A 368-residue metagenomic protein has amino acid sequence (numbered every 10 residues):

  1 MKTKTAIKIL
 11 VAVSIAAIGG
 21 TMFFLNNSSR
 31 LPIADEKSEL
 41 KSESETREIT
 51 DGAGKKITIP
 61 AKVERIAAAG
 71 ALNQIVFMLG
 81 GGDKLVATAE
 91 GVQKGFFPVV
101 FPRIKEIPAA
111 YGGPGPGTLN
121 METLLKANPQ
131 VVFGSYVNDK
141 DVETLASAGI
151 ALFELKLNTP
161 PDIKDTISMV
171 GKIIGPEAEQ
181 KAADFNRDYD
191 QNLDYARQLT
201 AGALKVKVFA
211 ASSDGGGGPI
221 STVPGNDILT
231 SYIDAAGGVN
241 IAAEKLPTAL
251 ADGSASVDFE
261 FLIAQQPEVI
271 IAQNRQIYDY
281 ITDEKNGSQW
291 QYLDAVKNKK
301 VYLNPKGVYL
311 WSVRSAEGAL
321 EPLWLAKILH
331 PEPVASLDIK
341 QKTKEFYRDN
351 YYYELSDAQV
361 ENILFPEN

Functional and structural regions predicted by a protein language model:
K2-I75, A178-S213, V334-N368: Bacterial Sec-exported substrate-binding components of ABC uptake systems
R30, K164-A183, D194-A196, T200-A203 (+1 more regions): Structured C-terminal subdomain patch of bacterial secreted/periplasmic proteins
G52-G54, I107-E122, L246-F259: Short helix-initiation/N-cap motifs at beta->coil->alpha
R65-A69, V86-A89, A109, V131-S135 (+5 more regions): Structural recognition of the beta-strand scaffold that forms the well-ordered cores of secreted hydrolase catalytic
A67-A127, V131-V137, I241: A short, structured surface patch at a secondary-structure boundary
K94-F96, K140-V142, K156-M169, A203-Y232: Extracytoplasmic ligand-binding site segments that recognize negatively charged/polar headgroups
G113-P116, N120-G134, I150, D258-R275: Proline-aspartate-enriched helix->loop->beta-strand connector
S221-D252: Alpha-helical, coiled-coil/dimerization segments enriched in small aliphatic residues
